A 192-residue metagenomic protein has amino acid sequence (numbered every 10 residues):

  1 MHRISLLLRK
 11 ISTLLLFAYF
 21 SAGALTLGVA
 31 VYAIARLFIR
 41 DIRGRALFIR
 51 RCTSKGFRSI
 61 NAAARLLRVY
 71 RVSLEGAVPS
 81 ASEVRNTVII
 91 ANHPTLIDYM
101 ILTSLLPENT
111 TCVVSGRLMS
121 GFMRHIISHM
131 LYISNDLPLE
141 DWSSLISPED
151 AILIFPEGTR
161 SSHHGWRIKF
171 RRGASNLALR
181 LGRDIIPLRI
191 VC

Functional and structural regions predicted by a protein language model:
M1-T87: Membrane-anchoring hydrophobic helices of lipid-metabolizing enzymes
L66-C192: Soluble catalytic domains of membrane acyltransferases
